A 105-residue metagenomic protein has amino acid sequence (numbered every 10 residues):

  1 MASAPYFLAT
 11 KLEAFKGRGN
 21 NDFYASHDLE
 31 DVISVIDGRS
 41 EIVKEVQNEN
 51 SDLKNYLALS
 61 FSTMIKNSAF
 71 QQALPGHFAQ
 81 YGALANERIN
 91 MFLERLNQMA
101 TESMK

Functional and structural regions predicted by a protein language model:
M1-K105: Compositionally biased terminal segments of proteins
